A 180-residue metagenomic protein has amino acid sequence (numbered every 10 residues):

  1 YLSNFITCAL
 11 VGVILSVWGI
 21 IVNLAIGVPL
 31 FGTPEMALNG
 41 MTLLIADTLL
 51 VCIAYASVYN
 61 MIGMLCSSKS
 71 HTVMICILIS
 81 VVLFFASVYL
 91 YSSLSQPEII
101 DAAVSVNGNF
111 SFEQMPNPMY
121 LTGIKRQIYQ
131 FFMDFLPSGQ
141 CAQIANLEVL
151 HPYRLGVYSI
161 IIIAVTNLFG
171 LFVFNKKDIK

Functional and structural regions predicted by a protein language model:
L2-S70, S92, V104-S111, N117 (+1 more regions): Secretory targeting signals
N4, C8, I77-V81, I163: Residue-level recognition of pore/gate-forming positions within transmembrane alpha-helices of multi-pass
T48-Y55, C76-I79, L83-F85: Hydrophobic alpha-helical transmembrane segments
L65-C66, L168, K176: Helix-loop interface residues and adjacent transmembrane-helix termini in multi-pass membrane transporters, primarily
S68-L78: Alpha-helical transmembrane segments of multi-pass membrane transporters/permeases
V73, V81-V173: Terminal transmembrane helical anchor/hairpin motif
F174-K180: Short cytosolic juxtamembrane segments of multi-pass membrane proteins
